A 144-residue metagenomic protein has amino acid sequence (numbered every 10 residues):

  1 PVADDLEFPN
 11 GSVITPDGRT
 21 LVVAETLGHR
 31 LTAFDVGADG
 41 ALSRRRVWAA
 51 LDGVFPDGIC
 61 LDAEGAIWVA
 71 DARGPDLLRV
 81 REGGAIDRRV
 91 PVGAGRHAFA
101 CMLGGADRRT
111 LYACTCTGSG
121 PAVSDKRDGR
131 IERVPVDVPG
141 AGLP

Functional and structural regions predicted by a protein language model:
P1-D4, S43-A50, A85-V90: A short beta-strand motif characteristic of beta-propeller blades
P1-T20, A50-A66, G95-T110, G118 (+1 more regions): Beta-rich, blade/repeat-based domains predominating in secreted/periplasmic proteins but also intracellular
S12, L21-V23, L31, I67 (+1 more regions): Hydrophobic packing within well-folded, soluble alpha/beta domains
V23-A24, V69-A70, A113: Conserved beta-strand element within WD40/beta-propeller blades
T26, V36, A72, A106 (+1 more regions): Short loop/turn segments immediately following the C-termini of beta-strands
H29-L31, P75-L77, S119-P121, I131: Structural signal for beta-propeller blades
F34-A41, P135-G142: Short loop/turn segments immediately following beta-strands, especially the blade-tip and inter-blade linker loops
W48, D76-R89, H97-G105, L111: Flexible "stalk/tail and boundary" regions
